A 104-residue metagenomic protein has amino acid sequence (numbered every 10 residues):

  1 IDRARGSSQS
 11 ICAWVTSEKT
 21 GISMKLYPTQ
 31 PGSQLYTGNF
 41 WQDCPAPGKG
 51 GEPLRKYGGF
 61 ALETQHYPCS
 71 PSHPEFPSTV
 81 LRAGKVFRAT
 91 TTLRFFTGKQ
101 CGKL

Functional and structural regions predicted by a protein language model:
I1-L104: Active-site pocket scaffolds in enzymes
